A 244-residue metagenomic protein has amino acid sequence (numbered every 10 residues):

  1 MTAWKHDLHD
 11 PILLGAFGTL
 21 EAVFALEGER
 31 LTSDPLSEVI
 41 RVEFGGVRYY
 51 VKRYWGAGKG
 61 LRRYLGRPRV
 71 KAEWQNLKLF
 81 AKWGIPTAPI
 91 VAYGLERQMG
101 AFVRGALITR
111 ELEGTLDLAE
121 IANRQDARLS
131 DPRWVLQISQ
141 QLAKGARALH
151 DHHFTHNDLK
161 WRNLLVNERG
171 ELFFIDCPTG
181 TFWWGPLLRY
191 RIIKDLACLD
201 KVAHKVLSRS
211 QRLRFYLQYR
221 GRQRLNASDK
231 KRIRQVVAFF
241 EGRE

Functional and structural regions predicted by a protein language model:
M1-P11, A88: Broad phosphate/nucleotide-binding scaffolds in NTP-utilizing and phosphate-metabolizing enzymes
A16-A122, Q141, R147, D151-H152: Conserved ATP-binding subdomain of kinase catalytic cores across diverse folds
G46, N167-G170: Short acidic-glycine loop/turn motifs at beta-strand connectors
A106-T109, E171-C177: A short beta-strand motif that forms the metal-chelation/ATP-contact edge of phosphoryl-transfer active sites
Q125-Q137: Activation segment of protein kinase catalytic domains, centered on the conserved DFG
H153, D158: Conserved catalytic-loop position in the HRD/HxD motif
L159-V166: Hydrophobic residue at the +6 position relative to the catalytic HRD Asp in the kinase catalytic loop
F173-R243: C-lobe/activation-segment region of protein kinase-like
